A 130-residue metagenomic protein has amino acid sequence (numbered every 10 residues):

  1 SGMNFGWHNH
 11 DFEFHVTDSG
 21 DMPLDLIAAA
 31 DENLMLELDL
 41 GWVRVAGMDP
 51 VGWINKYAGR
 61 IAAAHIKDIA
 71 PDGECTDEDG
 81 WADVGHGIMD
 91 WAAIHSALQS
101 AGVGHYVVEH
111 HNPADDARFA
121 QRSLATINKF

Functional and structural regions predicted by a protein language model:
S1, D25, D39-G41: Proteins with a high burden of low-complexity, intrinsically disordered sequence enriched in S/T/G/P/A and R, requiring
S1-P23: Conserved anion-binding
N4, D39, D83-G85: Short glycine/serine/threonine-biased micro-segments
D11-F14, G41-V45: Short, catalytically relevant binding-site loops at active-site mouths
D18, P23-M35, R44-F130: Histidine-acidic metal/acid-base catalytic patches
